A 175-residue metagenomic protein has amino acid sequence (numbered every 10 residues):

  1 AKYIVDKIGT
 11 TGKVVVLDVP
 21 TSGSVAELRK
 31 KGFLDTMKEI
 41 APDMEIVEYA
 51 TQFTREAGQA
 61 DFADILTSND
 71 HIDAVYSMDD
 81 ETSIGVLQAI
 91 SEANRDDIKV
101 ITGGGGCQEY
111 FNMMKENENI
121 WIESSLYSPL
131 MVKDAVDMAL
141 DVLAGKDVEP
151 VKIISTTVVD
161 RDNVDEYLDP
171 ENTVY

Functional and structural regions predicted by a protein language model:
A1-E27, S77-S83, L87-V100, T156 (+2 more regions): N-terminal/domain-start segments enriched in small and hydrophobic, helix-friendly residues, covering either
A1-V14, L28, A57-Q59, G105-F111 (+1 more regions): Hydrophobic alpha-helical segments within soluble ligand-binding/sensing domains
K2-T10, L34, K38-P42, A63-H71 (+5 more regions): Sec-exported extracytoplasmic/periplasmic mature domains
V14-V16, M37-E56: Short beta-strand elements in bilobed, periplasmic/extracellular small-molecule ligand-binding domains
V16, I46-Y49, I101, E123-S124 (+2 more regions): Conserved beta-strand scaffold positions in the cores of enzyme catalytic domains, especially in NTP/NDP-utilizing
L17, T21-V25, T36-M37, Y127-Y175: Hinge/cleft segment of the Venus flytrap/periplasmic-binding protein
F33, V47, T51-N112: Hydrophobic alpha-helical
E116-S125: Rossmann-fold dehydrogenase core element
